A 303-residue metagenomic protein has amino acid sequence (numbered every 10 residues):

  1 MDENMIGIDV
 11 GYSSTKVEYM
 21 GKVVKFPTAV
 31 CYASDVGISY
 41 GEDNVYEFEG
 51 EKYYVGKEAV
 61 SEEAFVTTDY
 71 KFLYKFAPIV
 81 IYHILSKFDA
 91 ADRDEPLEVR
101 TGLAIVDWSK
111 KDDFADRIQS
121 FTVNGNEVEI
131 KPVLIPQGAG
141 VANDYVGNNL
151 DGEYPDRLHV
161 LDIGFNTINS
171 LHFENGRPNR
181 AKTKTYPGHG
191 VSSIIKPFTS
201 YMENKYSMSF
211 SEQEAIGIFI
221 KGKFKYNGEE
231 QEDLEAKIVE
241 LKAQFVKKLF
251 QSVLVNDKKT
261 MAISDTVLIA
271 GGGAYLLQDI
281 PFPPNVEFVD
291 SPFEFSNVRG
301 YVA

Functional and structural regions predicted by a protein language model:
M1-L158, R177-S193, K205, Q213-A303: Nucleotide/phosphate-binding catalytic cleft detector across ATP-hydrolyzing and phosphate-transferring enzymes
V160-A181: Basic (Lys/Arg-enriched) interaction patch that binds polyanionic ligands
K196, S200-N204: Long, charge-rich alpha-helical interaction segments
